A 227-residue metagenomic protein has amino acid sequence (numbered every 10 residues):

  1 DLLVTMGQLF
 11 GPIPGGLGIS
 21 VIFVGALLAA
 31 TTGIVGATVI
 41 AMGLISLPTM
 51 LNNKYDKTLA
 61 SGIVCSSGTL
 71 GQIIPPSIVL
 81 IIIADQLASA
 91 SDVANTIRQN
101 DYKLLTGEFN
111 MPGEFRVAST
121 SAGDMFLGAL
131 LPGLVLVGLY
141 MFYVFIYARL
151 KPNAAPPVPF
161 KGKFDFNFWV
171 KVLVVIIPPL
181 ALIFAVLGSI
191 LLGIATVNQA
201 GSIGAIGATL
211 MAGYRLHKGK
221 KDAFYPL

Functional and structural regions predicted by a protein language model:
D1-L227: Alpha-helical transmembrane segments of multi-pass membrane transport proteins
